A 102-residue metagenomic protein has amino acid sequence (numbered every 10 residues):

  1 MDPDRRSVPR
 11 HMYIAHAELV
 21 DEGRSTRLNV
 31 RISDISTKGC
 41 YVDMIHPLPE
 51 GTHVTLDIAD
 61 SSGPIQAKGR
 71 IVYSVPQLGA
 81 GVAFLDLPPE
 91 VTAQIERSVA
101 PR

Functional and structural regions predicted by a protein language model:
M1-I35, E96-R102: N-terminal helix initiation/capping motif
V8, D43-P47: Short, surface-exposed secondary-structure edge patches
A15-D21, G51-P64: Short conserved beta-strand and strand-loop elements enriched in small hydrophobics with frequent Asp/Gly
E22-R24, T37, S74-L78: Short, conserved beta-turn/loop elements at beta-strand boundaries and strand-helix junctions
L28, C40, A67, G79-A80: Short aromatic-glycine-enriched beta-strand elements
I32, G69-I71: Conserved hydrophobic positions within beta-strands
Y41-M44, Q77-D86: Short, solvent-exposed secondary-structure boundary/capping segments
